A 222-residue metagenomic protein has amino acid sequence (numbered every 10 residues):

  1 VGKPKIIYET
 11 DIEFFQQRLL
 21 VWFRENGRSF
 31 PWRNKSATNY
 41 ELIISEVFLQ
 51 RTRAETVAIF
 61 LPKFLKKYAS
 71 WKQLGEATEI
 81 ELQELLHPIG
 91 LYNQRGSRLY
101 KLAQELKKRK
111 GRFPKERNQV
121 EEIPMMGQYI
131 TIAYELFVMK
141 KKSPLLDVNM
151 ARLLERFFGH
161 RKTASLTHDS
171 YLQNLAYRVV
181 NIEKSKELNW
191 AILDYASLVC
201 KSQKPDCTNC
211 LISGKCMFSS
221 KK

Functional and structural regions predicted by a protein language model:
K3-D11, R24-K221: Catalytic cores of DNA base-excision repair glycosylases
F15-W22: Thiotemplate assembly-line natural product biosynthesis machinery
